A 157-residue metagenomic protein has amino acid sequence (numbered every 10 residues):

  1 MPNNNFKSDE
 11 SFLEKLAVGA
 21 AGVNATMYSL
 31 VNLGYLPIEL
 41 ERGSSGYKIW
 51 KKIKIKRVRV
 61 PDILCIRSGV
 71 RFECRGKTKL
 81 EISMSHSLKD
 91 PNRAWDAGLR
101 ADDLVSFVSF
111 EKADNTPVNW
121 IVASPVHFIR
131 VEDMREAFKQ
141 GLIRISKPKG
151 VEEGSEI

Functional and structural regions predicted by a protein language model:
M1-I157: Nucleic-acid endonuclease domains
